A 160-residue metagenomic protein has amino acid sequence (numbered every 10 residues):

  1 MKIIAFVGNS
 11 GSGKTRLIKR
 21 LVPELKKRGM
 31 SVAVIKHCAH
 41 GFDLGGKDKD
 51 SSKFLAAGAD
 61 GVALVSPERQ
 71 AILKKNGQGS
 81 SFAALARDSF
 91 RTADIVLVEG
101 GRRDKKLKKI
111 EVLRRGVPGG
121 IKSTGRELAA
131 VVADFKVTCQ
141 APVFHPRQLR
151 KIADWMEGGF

Functional and structural regions predicted by a protein language model:
I3: Walker A (P-loop) ATP-phosphate-binding motif of ABC ATPase nucleotide-binding domains
F6: Hydrophobic anchor at the beta1->P-loop junction of P-loop NTPases
S10: The conserved Walker
K14: Conserved lysine of the Walker
R20-G77: N-terminal phosphate/diphosphate-binding loop that engages ATP/GTP or pyrophosphate donors across diverse enzyme folds
D48, G79-A83, G116-V117: Charged helix-capping and loop-helix junction motifs
K74-D104: Phosphate-binding/switch loop-helix module in NTP-utilizing enzymes
I95-F160: Phosphate/Mg2+-binding loops and adjacent switch elements in nucleotide/diphosphate-handling enzyme cores
